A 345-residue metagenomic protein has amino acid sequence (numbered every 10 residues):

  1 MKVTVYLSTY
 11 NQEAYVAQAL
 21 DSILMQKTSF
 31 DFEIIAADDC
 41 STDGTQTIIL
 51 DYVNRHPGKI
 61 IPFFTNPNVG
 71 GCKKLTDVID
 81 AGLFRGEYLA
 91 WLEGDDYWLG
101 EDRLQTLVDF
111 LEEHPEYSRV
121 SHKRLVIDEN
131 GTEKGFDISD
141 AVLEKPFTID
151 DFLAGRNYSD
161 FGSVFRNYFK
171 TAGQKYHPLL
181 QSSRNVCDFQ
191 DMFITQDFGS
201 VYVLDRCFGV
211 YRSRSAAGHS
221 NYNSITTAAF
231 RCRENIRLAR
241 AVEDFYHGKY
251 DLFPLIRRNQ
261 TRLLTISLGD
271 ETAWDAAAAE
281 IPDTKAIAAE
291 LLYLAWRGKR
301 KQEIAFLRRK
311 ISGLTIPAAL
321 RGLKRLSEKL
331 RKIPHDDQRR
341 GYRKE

Functional and structural regions predicted by a protein language model:
V5, H122, D140-T226, F230-R231: Conserved nucleotide-sugar donor-binding catalytic segment
L20-D21, Q46-L50, L99-E112: Short alpha-helix within the catalytic core of nucleotide-sugar-dependent glycosyltransferases
D21-D31: Short, acidic, metal-binding catalytic loop of nucleotide-sugar glycosyltransferases
D38-T47, P67, E93: A conserved acidic beta->alpha catalytic loop
T65-F84: Glycine-rich, basic loop-to-helix element that forms the pyrophosphate-binding segment of sugar-nucleotide handling
G86-D95: Short beta-strand-to-loop acidic/aromatic patch adjacent to the donor-nucleotide binding site
D102-G135: Conserved donor NDP-sugar-binding/catalytic core segment of glycosyltransferases
T265-E345: Membrane-interface aromatic/basic loop that binds lipid-linked glycans or pyrophosphate carriers, typified by
